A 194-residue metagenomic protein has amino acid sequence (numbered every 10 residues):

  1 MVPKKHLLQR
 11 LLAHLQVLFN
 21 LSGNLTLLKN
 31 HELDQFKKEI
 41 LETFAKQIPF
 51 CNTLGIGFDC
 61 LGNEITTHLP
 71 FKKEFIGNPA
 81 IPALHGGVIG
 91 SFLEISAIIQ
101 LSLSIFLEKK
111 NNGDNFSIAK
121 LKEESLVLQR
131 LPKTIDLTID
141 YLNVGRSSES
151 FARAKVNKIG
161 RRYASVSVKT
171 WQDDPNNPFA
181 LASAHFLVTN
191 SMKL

Functional and structural regions predicted by a protein language model:
K4-L194: Terminal targeting signals and extreme-terminal segments of soluble enzymes
